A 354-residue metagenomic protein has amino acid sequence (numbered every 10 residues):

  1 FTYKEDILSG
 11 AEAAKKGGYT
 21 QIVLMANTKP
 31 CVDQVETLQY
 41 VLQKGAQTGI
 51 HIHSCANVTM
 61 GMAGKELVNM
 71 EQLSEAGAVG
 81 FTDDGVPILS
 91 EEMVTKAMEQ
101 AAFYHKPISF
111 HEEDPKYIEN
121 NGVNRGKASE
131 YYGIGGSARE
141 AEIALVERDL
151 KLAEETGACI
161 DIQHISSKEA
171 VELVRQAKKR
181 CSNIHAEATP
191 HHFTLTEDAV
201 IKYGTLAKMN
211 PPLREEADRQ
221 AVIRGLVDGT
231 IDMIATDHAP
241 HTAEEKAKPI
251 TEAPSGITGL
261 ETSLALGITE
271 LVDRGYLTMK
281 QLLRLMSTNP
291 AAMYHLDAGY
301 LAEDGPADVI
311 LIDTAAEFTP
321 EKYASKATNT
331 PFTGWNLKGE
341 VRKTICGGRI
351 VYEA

Functional and structural regions predicted by a protein language model:
F1-G45: Metal-associated gating/positioning segment near the N- to mid-region
A14, G18, I52, F81 (+10 more regions): Divalent metal-coordination and catalytic microenvironments
Y19-L24, H51-S54, N124-I134: Gly-rich Lys/Arg/Thr-decorated short loops/hinges at beta-loop-alpha junctions or inter-strand turns that position
Q43-V58: A glycine-rich helix N-cap at a beta->alpha junction
K65-I234: Histidine/acidic residue-rich metal-binding segments in metalloenzymes
Y131-C159, L206, G225-I234, A239-A315: His/Asp/Glu-enriched, well-ordered alpha-helical/loop segment that forms or immediately abuts the divalent-metal
P249-E252, P306-A354: C-terminal cap of metal-dependent C-N hydrolases
